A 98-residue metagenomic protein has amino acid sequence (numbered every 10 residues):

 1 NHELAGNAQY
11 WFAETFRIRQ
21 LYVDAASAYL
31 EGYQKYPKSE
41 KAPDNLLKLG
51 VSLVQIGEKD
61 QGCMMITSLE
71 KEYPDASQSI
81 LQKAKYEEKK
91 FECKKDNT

Functional and structural regions predicted by a protein language model:
N1-L4, K35-K41, K71-Q82: Short solvent-exposed coil/turn linkers within tandem alpha-helical repeat scaffolds
